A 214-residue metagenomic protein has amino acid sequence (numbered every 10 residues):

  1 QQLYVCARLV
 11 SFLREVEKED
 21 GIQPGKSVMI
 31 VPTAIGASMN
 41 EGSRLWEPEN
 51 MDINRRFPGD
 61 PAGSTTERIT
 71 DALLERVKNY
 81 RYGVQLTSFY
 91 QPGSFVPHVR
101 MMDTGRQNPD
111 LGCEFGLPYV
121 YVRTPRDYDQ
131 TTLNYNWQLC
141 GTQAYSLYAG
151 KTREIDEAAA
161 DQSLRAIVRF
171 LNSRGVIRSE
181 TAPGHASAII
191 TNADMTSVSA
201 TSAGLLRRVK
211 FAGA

Functional and structural regions predicted by a protein language model:
Q1-A214: Structured catalytic-domain cores with a bias toward divalent-metal coordination
